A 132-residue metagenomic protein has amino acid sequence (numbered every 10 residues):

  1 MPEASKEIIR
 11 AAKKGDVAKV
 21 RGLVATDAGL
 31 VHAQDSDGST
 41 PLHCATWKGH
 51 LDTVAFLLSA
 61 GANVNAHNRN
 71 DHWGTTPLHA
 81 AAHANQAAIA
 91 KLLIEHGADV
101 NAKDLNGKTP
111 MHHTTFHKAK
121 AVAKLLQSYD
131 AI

Functional and structural regions predicted by a protein language model:
M1-R10, H96, F116, K120-I132: Ankyrin-repeat-protein effector appendages
M1-T26, H32, S36-S39, S59 (+1 more regions): Intrinsically disordered, low-complexity regulatory segments in ankyrin-centric signaling systems
A4, G38, D71-G74, G107: Start-of-repeat signature of ankyrin repeats
R10-G15, C44-H50, A80-Q86, H113-A119: Ankyrin repeat A-helix N-terminal signature
D16-V24, H50-L58, Q86-I94, K120-Q127: Ankyrin repeat structural motif
L30-V31, V64, V100: Ankyrin-repeat inter-repeat connecting loop/turn
Q34, H67-N70, K103: Ankyrin-repeat boundary/linker signal
C44-A60, N65-T75: Alpha-helical adaptor scaffolds
